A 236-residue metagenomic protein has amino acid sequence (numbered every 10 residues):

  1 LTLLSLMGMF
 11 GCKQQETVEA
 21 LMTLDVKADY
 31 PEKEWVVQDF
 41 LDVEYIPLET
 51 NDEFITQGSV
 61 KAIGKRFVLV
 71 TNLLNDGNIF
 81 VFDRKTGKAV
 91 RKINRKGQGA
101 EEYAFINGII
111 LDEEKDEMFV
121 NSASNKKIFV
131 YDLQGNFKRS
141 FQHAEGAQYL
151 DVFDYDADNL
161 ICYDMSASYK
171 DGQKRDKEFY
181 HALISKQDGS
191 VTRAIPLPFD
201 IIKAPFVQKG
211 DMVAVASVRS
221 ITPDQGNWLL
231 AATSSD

Functional and structural regions predicted by a protein language model:
G8-G11: C-terminal motif of bacterial Sec signal peptides marking the signal peptidase cleavage site
K13-Q15: Bacterial signal peptide processing site
D29-T56: A short helix->beta-strand "capping" segment at the edge of beta-propeller domains
E49-E53, K88-K115, S122-A123, E145-G146: Blade-loop segments of beta-propeller domains
T56-V60, Y103-I109, G146-Y155, V218: Repeated scaffold domains used in trafficking and secretory/extracellular systems, primarily beta-propellers
I63-K65, L111-K115, Y155-A157, P223-Q225: Residue-level detector of Asp-centered blade-edge/turn motifs that repeat once per structural unit in beta-propeller
S122-F129, L133-F179, P198: Asp-box/WD-like beta-propeller blade repeats and closely related beta-sheet repeat scaffolds
D176-G189, D236: Beta-propeller blade signature
